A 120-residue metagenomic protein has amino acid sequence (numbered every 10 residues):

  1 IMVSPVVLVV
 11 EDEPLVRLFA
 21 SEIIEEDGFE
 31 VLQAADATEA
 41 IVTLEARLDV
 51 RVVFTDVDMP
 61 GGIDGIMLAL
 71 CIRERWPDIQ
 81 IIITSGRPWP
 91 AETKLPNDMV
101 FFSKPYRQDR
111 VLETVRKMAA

Functional and structural regions predicted by a protein language model:
E11: Conserved acidic carboxylate
P14-L32: Two-component/phosphorelay signaling modules centered on CheY-like receiver
Q33-V52: Acidic, metal-coordinating helix/loop segments flanking the phosphotransfer/catalytic sites of two-component signaling
D36, G61-L68: Acidic catalytic/metal-coordinating carboxylates
E45-L48, C71-D78, P90, K94: Conserved phosphotransfer cores of two-component systems
D56-V57: Active-site residues of response regulator receiver
Y106-A119: C-terminal output helix
